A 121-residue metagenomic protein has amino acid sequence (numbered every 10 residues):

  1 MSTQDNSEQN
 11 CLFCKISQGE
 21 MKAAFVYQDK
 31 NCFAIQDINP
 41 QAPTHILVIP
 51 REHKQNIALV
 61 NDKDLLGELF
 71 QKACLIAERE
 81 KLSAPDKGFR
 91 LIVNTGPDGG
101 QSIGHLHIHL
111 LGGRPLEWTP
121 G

Functional and structural regions predicted by a protein language model:
M1-G121: HIT superfamily nucleotide-processing domains
